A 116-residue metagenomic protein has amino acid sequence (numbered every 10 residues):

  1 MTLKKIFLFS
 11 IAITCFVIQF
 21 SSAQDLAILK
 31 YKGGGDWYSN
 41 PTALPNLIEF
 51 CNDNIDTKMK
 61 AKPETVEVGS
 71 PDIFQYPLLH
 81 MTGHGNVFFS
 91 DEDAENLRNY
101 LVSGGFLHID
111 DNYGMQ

Functional and structural regions predicted by a protein language model:
M1-I11: Bacterial N-terminal signal peptides that target proteins for export
S10-I18: Bacterial N-terminal signal peptides
S21-L78, T82-G85: Aromatic-Pro/Gly-enriched surface loop or interdomain linker that acts as a lid/target-recognition segment
L26, L78-Q116: Short alpha-beta junction capping motif
